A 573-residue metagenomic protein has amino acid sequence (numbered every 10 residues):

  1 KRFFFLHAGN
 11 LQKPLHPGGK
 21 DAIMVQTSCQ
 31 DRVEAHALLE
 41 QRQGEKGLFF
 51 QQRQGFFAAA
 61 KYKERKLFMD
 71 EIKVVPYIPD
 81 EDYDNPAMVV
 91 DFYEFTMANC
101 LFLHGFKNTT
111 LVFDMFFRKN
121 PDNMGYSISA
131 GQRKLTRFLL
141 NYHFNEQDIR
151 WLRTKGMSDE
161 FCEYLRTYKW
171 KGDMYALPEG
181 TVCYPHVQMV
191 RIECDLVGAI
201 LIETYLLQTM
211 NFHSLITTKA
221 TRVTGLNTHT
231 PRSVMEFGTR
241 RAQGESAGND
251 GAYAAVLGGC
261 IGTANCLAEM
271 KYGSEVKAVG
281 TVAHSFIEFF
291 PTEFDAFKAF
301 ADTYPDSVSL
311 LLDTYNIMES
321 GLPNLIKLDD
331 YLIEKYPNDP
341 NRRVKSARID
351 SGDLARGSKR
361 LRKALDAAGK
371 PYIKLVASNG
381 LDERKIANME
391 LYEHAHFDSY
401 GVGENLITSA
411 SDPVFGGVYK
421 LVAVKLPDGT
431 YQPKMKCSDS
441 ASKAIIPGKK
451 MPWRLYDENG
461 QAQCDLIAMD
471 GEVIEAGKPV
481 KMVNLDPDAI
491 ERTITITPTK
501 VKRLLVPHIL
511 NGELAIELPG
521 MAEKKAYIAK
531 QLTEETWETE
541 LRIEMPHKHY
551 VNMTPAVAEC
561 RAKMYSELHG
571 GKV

Functional and structural regions predicted by a protein language model:
R2, P14, Q41-R42, Q52-R53 (+1 more regions): Cationic, low-complexity basic patches in intrinsically disordered or flexible, solvent-exposed regions
I23-Q26, F56-R65: Short, positively charged and aromatic/hydrophobic N-terminal segments
L38, L48, R53-Q54, A58-A59: Short, often N-terminal, low-complexity regions that either remain intrinsically disordered or form a short helix
D70-T109, F113, R118, D122-S129 (+3 more regions): Gly/Ser/Thr/Ala-enriched C-terminal appendages of enzymes
D70-T109, K119-P121, G156, C162-M174 (+6 more regions): Buried, small/hydrophobic-residue-enriched core segments of structured protein domains
K107-T167: N-terminal, Lys/Arg-enriched amphipathic/low-complexity engagement segments that precede the first folded domain
